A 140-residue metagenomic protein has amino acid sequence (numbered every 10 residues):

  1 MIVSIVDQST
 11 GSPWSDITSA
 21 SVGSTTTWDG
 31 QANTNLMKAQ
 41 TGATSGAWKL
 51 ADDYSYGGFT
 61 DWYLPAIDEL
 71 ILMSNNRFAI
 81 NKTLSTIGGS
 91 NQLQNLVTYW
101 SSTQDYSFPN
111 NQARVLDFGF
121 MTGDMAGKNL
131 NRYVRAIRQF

Functional and structural regions predicted by a protein language model:
M1-Y56, V97, Q112-V115, N131-I137: Extracellular adhesion/carbohydrate-recognition regions
M37-K38, T44-Y63, I67-M125, Q139: An exposed tryptophan-centered "aromatic clamp" motif
A126-L130: Extracellular carbohydrate recognition
